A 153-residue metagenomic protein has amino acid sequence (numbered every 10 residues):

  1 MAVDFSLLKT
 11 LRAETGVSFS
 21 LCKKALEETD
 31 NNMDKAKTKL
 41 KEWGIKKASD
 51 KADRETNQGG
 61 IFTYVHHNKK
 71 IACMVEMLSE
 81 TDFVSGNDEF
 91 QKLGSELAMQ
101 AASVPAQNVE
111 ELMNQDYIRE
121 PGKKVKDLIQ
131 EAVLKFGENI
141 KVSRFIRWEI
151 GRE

Functional and structural regions predicted by a protein language model:
A2-E153: N-terminal assembly/interaction segments in proteins that build large macromolecular machines
